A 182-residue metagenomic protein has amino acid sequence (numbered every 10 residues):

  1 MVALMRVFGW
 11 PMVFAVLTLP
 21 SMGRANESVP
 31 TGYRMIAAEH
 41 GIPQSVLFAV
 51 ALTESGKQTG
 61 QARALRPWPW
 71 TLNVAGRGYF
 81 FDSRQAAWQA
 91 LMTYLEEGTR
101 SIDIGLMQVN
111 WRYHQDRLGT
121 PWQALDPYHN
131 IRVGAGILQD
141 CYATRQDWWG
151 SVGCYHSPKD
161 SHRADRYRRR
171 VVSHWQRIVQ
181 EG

Functional and structural regions predicted by a protein language model:
M1-M5: N-terminal secretory signal peptides that target proteins for export/translocation
G9-T18: Bacterial N-terminal signal peptides
S21-A25: Sec/Tat signal peptide C-region and signal peptidase I cleavage site
N26-G182: Catalytic glycan-binding domains that act on GlcNAc-containing polysaccharides
